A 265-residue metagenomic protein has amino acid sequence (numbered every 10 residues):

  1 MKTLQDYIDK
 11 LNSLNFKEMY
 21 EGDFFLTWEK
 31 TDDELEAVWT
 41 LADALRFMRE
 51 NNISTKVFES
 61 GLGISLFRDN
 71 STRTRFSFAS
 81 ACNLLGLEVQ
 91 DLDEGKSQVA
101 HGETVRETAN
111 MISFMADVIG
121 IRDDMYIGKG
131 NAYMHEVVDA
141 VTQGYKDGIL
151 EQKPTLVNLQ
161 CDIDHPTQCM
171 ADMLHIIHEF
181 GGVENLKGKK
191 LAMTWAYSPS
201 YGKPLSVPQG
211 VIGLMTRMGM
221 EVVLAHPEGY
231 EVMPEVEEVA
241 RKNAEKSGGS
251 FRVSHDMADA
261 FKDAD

Functional and structural regions predicted by a protein language model:
M1-F76, S80: Positively charged, low-complexity intrinsically disordered leader regions
Y20, F58-S60, Q152, K187 (+1 more regions): Residue-level preference for short coil/turn positions at secondary-structure junctions
W28-D43, T72, G102, R106 (+7 more regions): Electropositive phosphate-/nucleotide-binding environments in soluble metabolic enzymes
A37-A44, M111, E136, A171-H178 (+3 more regions): Alpha-helical scaffold segments in soluble metabolic enzymes
M48-I53, A140-E151, I177-N185, K242-G248: Alpha-helix termini
K56-I177: Phosphate/diphosphate ligand-binding glycine-rich loop within oxidoreductases
R68-S80, I177-A264: Glycine-rich phosphate/diphosphate-binding loop of Rossmann-like nucleotide-binding domains
D117, A264-D265: Conserved acidic residues
